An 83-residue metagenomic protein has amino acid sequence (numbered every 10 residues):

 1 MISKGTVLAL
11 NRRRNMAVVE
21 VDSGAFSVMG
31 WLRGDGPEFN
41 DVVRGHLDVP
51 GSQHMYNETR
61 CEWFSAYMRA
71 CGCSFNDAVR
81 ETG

Functional and structural regions predicted by a protein language model:
M1-R12: Structural detector for short beta-strands of small beta-barrel domains
K4, F26-V28, V42: Well-ordered beta-strand positions in beta-sheet-rich domains
R13-V19: Short aromatic-glycine-enriched beta-strand elements
V19-M29: Short, structured beta-strand/loop micro-motifs enriched in basic residues and often containing a Trp
S27-L32, S65-R69: Short amphipathic beta-strand/extended segments with alternating polar/hydrophobic composition
L32-L47: Short nucleic-acid-contacting surface segments enriched for D/E, G, S/T with interspersed K/R
D48-T59: Short, Lys/Arg- and Gly-enriched loop/turn segments at beta-strand edges
E58-G83: Short peripheral tails and domain-boundary helices/loops at the edges of structured domains
